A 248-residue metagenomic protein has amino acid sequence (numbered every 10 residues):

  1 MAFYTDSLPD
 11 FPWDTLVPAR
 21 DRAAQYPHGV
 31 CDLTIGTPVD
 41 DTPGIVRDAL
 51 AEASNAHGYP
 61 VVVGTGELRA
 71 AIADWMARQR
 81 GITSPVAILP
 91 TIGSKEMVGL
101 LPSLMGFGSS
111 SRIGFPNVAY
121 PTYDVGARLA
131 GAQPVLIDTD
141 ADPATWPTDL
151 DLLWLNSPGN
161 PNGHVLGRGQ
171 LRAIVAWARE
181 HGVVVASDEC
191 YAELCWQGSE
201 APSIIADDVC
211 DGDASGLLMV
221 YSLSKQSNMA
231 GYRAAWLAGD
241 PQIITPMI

Functional and structural regions predicted by a protein language model:
A2-G93, L100: N-terminal small-domain helix-loop-helix segment of the aminotransferase-like
Y26, A130, E180-H181: Helix C-cap/helix->beta junction micro-motif
P43-R47, Q197-E200, G231-R233: Short aromatic-enriched loop/helix-cap "lid" or pocket-rim segments at secondary-structure transitions that line
A56-W177, A192-G212, L218: Conserved core of the PLP fold type I
V185-A186: Residue-level marker for buried hydrophobic side chains located in beta-strands that build the well-ordered beta-sheet
E189: Walker B catalytic acidic pair
D208-I248: Conserved core segment of the aminotransferase class I/II
